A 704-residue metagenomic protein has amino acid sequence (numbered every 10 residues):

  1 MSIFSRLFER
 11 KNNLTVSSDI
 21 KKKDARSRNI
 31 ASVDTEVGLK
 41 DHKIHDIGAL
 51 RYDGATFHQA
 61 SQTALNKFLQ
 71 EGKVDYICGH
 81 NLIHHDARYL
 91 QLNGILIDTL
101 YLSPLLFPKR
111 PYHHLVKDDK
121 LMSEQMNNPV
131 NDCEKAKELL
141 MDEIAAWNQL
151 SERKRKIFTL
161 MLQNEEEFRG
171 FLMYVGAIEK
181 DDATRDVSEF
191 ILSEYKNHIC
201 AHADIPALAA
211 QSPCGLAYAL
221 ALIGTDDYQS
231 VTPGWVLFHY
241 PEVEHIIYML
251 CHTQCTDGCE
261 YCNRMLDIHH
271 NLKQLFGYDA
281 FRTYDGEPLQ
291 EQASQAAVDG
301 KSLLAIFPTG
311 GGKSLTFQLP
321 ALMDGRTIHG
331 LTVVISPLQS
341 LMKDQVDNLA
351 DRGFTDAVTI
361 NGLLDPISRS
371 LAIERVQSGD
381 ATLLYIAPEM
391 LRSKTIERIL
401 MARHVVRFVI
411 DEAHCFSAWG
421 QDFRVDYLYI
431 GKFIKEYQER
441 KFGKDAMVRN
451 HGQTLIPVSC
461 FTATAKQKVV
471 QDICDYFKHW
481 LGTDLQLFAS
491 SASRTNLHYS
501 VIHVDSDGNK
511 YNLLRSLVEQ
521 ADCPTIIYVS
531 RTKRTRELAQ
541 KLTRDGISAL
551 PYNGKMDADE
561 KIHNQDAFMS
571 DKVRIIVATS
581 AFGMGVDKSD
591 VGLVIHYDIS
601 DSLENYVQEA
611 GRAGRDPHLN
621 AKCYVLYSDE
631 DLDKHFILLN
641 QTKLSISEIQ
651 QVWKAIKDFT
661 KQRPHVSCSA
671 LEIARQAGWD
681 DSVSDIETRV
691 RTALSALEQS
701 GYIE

Functional and structural regions predicted by a protein language model:
D41, R51-S123, P129-W147: Conserved DEDDh/DEDDy metal-dependent 3′-5′ exonuclease domain
L115-G215, A219: Acidic, Mg2+-coordinating catalytic module of metal-dependent nucleases/exonucleases that use a two-metal-ion mechanism
G258-I306: Conserved pre-motif I regulatory segment
I306-G311, T316-D356, G443-D445, G452-Q453: Conserved SF1/SF2 helicase motif Ia
S314-L315, G330-D351, G362-L364, S368 (+3 more regions): Conserved Walker A/P-loop ATP-binding site and its immediately adjacent core in helicase/helicase-like ATPase domains
L364-R407, C415-Q421: Conserved helix/coil segment N-terminal to the catalytic DExD/H
M401-A402, V406-R407, H414-A489: Post-DEXD/H (motif II) to motif III coupling segment of the RecA-like Helicase ATP-binding lobe
A521-G554, E560-S580, V586-E704: C-terminal helicase lobe
